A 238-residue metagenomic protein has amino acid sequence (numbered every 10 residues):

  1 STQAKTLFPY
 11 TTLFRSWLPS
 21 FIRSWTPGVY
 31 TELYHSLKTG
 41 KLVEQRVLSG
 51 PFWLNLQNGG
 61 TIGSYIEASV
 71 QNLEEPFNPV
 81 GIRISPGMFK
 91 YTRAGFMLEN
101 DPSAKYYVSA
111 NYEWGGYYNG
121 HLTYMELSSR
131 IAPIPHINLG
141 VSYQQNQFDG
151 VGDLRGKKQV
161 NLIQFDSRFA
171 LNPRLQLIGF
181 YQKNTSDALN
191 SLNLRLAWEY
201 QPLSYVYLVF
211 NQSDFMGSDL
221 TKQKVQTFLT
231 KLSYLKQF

Functional and structural regions predicted by a protein language model:
T2, T6-L13: Short, small-residue-biased leader/transition segments that mark boundaries at the very start of proteins
F14-F238: Exposed, low-structure sequence patches enriched in small/polar residues
